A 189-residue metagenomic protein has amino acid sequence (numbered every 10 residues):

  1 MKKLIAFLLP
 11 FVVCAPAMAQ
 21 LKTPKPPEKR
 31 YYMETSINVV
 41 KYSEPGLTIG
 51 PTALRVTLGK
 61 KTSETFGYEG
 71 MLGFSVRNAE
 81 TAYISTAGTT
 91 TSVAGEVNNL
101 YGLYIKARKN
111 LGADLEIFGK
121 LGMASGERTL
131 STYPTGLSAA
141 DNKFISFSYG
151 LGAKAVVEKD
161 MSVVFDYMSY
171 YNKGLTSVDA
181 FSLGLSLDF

Functional and structural regions predicted by a protein language model:
M1-R30: Cleavable N-terminal export/targeting peptides
I5, K25-M33, E64-F66, A113-I117 (+3 more regions): Outer-envelope beta-barrel architecture signal
A19-V76, A107, L115: Short glycine/proline- and aromatic-enriched beta-strand/turn motifs that initiate or cap beta-hairpins
Y31-M33, T52-V56, N99-L103, F147-L151 (+1 more regions): Hydrophobic, lipid-facing positions within transmembrane beta-strands of outer-membrane proteins
I37, V56-K60, L103-K109, L121-M123 (+2 more regions): Residues on the lipid-exposed face of transmembrane beta-strands in outer-membrane beta-barrel proteins
I37-S43, T52, L72-N78, N99 (+3 more regions): Transmembrane beta-strands of outer-membrane beta-barrel pores
S43-G50, A79-T89, T129-S138, L175-F181: Outer-membrane beta-barrel translocator domains and adjoining extracellular loop/strand segments of Gram-negative
R77-Y83, I145, Y149, A153-F189: Predominantly the C-terminal beta-signal and adjacent terminal strand-loop region of outer-membrane beta-barrel
